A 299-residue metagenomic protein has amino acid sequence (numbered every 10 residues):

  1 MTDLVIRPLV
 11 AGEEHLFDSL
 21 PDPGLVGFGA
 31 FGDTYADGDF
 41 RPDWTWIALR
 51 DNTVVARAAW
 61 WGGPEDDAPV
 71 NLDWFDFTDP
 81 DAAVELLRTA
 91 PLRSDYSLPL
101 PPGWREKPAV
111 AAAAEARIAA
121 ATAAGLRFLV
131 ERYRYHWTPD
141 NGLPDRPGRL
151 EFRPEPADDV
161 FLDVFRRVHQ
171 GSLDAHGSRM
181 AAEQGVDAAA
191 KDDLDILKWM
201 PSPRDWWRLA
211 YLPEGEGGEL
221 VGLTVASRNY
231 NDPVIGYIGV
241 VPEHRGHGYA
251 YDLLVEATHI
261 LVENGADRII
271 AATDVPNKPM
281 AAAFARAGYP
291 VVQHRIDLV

Functional and structural regions predicted by a protein language model:
M1-D33, R146-D187: Short amphipathic alpha-helix that is part of the acyltransferase structural core
P21, G32-W104, V221-P233, V241: Conserved donor-binding loop and adjoining core beta-sheet/short helix segment in diverse acyl/aminoacyl transferases
F28-D39, W44-T45, A58-D66, H176-P233 (+1 more regions): A conserved beta-strand-loop-helix scaffold within acyl/acetyltransferase catalytic domains
A56, V130-E131, G222, Q293: A structural microfeature
D79-P156, L298: Acyl-donor-binding surface of acyltransferase catalytic domains
P80-R93, V240, G246-E263, K278-R286: Conserved acetyl-CoA-binding loop-helix of GNAT-fold acetyltransferases
Y96-L98, I235, I269-T273: Conserved hydrophobic beta-strand within the GNAT/NAT acetyltransferase core sheet that lines the active-site cleft
A121, F284, Y289: Conserved active-site tyrosine of GNAT-family acetyltransferases
